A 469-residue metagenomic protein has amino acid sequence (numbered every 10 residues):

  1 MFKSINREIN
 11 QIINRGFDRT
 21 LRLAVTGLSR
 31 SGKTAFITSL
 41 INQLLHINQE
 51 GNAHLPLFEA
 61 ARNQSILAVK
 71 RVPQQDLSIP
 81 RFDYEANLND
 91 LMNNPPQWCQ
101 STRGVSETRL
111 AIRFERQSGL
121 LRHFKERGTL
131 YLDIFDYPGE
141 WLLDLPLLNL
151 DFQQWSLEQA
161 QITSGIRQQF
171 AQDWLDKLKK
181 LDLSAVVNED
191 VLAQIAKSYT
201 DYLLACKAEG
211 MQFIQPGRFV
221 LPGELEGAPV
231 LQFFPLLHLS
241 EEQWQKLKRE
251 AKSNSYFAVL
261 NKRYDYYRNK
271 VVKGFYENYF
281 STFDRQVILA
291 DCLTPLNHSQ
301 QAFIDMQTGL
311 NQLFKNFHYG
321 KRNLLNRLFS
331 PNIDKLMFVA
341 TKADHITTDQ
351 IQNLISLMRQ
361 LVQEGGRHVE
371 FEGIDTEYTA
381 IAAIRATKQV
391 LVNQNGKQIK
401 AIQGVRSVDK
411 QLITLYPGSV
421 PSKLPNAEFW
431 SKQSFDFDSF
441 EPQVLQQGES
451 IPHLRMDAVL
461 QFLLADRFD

Functional and structural regions predicted by a protein language model:
I5-I12, F17, Q43-N332, T347 (+3 more regions): Switch- and interface-adjacent substructures of P-loop NTPase systems
L23-V25: Hydrophobic anchor at the beta1->P-loop junction of P-loop NTPases
L28: P-loop (Walker A) phosphate-binding loop of NTP-binding proteins
S31-K33: Conserved glycine(s) of the Walker
F36-I37: Post-Walker A alpha-helix
V339-I346, T379-V390: Short, conserved secondary-structure transition motifs
H345-E370: GTPase G-domain guanine-specificity segment
L391-A401: Short, surface-exposed amphipathic charged segments that create phosphate/polyanion-binding patches used for binding
